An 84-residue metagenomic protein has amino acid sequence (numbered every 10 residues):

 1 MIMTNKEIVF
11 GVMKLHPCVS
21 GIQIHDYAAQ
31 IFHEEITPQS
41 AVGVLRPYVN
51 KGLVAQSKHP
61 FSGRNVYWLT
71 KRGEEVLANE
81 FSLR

Functional and structural regions predicted by a protein language model:
M1-C18: Short alpha-helical segments that sit at the start of domains
M1-I2, N79-R84: Short intrinsically disordered terminal tails
I2, G21, E34-P38: Alpha-helix N-cap/helix-initiation sites
G11, D26, G43, P47: DNA-binding alpha-helical recognition surfaces that contact promoter or target DNA
V19-A29: Short acidic, hydrophobic short linear motifs in intrinsically disordered regions
E34-N50: Short amphipathic alpha-helical interaction segments
V49-H59: A short, conserved structural fragment
H59-F81: Short, cationic-aromatic polyanion-contact patches
